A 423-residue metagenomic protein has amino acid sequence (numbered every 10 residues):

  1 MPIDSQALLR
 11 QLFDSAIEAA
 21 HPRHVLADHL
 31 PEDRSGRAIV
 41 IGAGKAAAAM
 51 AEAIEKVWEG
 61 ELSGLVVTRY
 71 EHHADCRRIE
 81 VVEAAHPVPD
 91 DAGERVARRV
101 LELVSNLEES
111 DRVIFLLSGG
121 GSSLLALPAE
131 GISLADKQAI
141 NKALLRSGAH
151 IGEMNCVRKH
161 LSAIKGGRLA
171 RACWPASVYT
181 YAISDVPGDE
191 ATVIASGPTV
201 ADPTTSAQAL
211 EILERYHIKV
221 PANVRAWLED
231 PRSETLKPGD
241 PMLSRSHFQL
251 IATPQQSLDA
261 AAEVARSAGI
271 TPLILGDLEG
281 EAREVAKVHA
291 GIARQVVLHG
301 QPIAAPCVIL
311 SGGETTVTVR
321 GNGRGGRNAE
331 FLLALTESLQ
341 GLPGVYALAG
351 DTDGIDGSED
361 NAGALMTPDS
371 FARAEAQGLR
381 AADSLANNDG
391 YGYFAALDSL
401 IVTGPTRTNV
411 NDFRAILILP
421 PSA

Functional and structural regions predicted by a protein language model:
M1-I41, A49-M50: An N-terminal, well-structured beta->alpha segment
A53-L62, R78-E80, L101, S105 (+5 more regions): A glycine- and small-aliphatic-rich helix-loop capping segment at beta-alpha/alpha-beta transitions that lines
T68-E109, G152, V157-R158: Glycine-rich oxoanion-binding loops at beta->alpha junctions
S105-V193, P198-A201, A382, A386-D389 (+3 more regions): Glycine-rich, mobile lid/loop segments that gate access to catalytic sites or pores
I132-A149, D202-I218, G321-A347: Gly/Ser/Thr-rich active-site loops/lids in small-molecule metabolic enzymes that frequently grip phosphoryl groups
A201-A290, Q295: Accessory alpha-helical/coil subdomains and C-terminal extensions that flank or cap enzyme catalytic cores
G269-A349, S358: Active-site segments that bind and position negatively charged phosphate/pyrophosphate groups
L332-A423: Internal helix-turn-beta structural module
